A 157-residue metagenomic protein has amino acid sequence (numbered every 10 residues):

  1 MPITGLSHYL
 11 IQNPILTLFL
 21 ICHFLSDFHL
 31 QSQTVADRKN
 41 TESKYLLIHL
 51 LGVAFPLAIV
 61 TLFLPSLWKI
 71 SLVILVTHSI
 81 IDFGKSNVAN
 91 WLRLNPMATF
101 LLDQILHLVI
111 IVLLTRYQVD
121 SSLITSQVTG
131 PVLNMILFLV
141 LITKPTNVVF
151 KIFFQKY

Functional and structural regions predicted by a protein language model:
M1-T17, L57-I70, L113-N134: Helix-coil boundary and interhelical linker segments in multi-pass alpha-helical membrane proteins
S7-Y9, C22, S32: Intrinsically disordered, low-complexity segments enriched in polar/charged residues with Gly/Pro, especially when
P14, L18, S66, N95-D103: Membrane-interface starts of transmembrane alpha-helices
T17, C22, T34-L64: Transmembrane helix-loop-helix hairpins at the membrane interface of multi-pass integral membrane proteins
L18, C22-H23, V73, L114 (+2 more regions): Alpha-helical transmembrane segments in multi-pass membrane proteins
L20-F24, L50-L51, L72-V76, L101 (+1 more regions): Residue-level signature of the transmembrane alpha-helical core of multi-pass small-molecule transporters
F28-L50, D82-T115, L123-Q127, L133-Y157: Interhelical loop and helix-boundary elements at the membrane-water interface of polytopic inner-membrane proteins
I70-N87: Functionally important transmembrane alpha-helices
